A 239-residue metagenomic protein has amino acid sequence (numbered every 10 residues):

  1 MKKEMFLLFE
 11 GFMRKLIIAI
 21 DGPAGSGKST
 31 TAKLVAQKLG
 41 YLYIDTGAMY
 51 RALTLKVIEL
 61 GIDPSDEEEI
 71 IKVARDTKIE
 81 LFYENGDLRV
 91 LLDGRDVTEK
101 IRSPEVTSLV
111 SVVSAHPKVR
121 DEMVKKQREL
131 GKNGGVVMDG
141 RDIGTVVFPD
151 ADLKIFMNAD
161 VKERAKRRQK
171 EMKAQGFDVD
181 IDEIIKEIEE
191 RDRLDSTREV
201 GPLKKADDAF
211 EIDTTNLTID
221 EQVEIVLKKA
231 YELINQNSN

Functional and structural regions predicted by a protein language model:
I20: Hydrophobic anchor at the beta1->P-loop junction of P-loop NTPases
G25: Walker A (P-loop) phosphate-binding loop of P-loop NTPases
K28: Conserved lysine of the Walker
T31: Hydrophobic positions on the alpha1 helix immediately C-terminal to the Walker A/P-loop
Q37-R102: N-terminal phosphate/diphosphate-binding loop that engages ATP/GTP or pyrophosphate donors across diverse enzyme folds
F82, Q127-G134, R141-V146, D150 (+1 more regions): Small-molecule kinase domains that catalyze NTP-dependent phosphoryl transfer to phosphate-bearing small molecules
T98-Q175: ATP-dependent NMP and nucleoside kinases share a basic, alpha-helical "lid"
